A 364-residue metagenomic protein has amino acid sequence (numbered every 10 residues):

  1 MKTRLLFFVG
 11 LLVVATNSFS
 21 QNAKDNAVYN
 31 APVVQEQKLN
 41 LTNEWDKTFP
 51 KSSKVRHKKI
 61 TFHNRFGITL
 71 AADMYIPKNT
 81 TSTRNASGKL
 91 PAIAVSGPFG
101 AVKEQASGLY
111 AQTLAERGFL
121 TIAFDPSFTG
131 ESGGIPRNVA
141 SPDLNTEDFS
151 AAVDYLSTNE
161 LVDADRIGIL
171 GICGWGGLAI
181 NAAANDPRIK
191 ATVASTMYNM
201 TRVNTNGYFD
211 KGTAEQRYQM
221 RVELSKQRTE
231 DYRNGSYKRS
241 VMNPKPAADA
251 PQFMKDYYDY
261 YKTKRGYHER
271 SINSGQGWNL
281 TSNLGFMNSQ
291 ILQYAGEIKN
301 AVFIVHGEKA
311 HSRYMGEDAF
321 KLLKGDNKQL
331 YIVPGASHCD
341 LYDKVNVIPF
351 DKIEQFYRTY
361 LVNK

Functional and structural regions predicted by a protein language model:
V34-G88, Y342: N-terminal cap/lid segment of alpha/beta-hydrolase-fold proteins
R84-P98: Short beta-strand element of the alpha/beta-hydrolase
K89, G100-Q112, P126, G316: The serine-hydrolase catalytic nucleophile loop
A111-G133: Conserved alpha/beta-hydrolase
V139-E160: Alpha/beta-hydrolase active-site loop
I180-T263: Alpha/beta-hydrolase-fold enzymes
I298, I304-H306: Short beta-strand/loop motif that positions the catalytic acidic residue of the alpha/beta-hydrolase fold
A336-V347: Catalytic histidine-centered segment of alpha/beta-hydrolase-like enzymes
